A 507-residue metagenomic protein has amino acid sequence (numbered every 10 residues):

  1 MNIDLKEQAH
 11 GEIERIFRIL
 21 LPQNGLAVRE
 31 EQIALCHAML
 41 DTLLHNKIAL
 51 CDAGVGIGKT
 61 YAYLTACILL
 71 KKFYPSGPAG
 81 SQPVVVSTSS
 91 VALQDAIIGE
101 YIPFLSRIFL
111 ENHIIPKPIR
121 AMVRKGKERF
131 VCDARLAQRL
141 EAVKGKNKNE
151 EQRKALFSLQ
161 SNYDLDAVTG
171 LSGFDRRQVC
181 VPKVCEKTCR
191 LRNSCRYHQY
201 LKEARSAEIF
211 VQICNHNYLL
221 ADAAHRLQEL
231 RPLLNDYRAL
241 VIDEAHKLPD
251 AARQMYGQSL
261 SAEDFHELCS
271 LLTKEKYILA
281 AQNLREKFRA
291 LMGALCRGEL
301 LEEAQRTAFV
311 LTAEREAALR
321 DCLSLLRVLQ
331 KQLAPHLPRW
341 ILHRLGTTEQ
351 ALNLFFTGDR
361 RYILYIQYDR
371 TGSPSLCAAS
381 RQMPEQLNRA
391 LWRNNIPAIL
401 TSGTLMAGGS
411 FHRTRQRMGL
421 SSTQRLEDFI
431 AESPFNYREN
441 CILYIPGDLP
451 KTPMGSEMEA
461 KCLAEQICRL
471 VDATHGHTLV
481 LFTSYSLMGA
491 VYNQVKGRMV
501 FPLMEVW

Functional and structural regions predicted by a protein language model:
N2-P22, A27-E30, Y74-Q212, H216-N217 (+3 more regions): A substrate-engagement module of RecA-like helicase motors
L26-L43: N-terminal pre-P-loop "Q-motif" helix
H45-T65: Walker A/P-loop
Y63-T65, L69, A92-D95, G99-P103 (+3 more regions): Signature of the SF2 helicase/ATPase Hel1-core->accessory helical subdomain module
Q82-A92, I399-G403, G476-T483: Conserved RecA-like ASCE P-loop NTPase motor core of nucleic-acid helicases/translocases
C185-F210, A223-R231, V328-G447, M458-E459 (+1 more regions): A contiguous, basic/glycine-rich beta-loop/short-helix subdomain that forms a polymer-engagement track
R389, D448-T483: Conserved interdomain hinge at the start of the Helicase C-terminal
L479-W507: Conserved helicase motor "Helicase C" RecA-like lobe of SF1/SF2 P-loop NTPases
